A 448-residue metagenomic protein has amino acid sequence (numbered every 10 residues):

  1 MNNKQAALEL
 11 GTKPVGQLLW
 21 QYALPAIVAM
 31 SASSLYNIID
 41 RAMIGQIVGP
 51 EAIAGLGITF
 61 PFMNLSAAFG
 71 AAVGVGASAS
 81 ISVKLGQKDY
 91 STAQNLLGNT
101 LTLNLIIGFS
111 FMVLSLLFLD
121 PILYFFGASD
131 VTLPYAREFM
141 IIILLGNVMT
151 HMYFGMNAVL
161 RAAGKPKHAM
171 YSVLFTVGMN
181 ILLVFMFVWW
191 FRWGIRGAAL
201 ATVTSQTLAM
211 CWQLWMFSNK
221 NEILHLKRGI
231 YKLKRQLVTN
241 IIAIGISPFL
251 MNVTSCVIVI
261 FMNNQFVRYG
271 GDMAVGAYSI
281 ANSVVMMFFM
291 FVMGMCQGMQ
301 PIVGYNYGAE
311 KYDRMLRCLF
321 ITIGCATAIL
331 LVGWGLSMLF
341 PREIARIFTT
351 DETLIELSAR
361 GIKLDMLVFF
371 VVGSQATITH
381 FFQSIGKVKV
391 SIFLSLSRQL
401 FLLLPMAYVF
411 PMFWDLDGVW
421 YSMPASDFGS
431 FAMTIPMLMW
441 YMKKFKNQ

Functional and structural regions predicted by a protein language model:
M1-A23, I81-V148, M179, V188-G245 (+2 more regions): Short alpha-helical transmembrane segments in multi-pass integral membrane proteins
L10-I47, P61-G76, S80, L105-M112 (+5 more regions): N-terminal transmembrane alpha-helices
Q21-D40, I142, T176, S205-A209 (+3 more regions): Transmembrane helical elements of multi-pass membrane transporters/channels
V28, A32, Y36, S66 (+18 more regions): Residue-level hotspots within pore-lining transmembrane alpha-helices of multi-pass secondary transporters
L35-A54, L123-D130, M186-R192, V253-S283 (+4 more regions): Helix-terminus/linker motif at the lipid-water interface of multi-pass membrane proteins
R41, P50-I53, Y90, L119 (+6 more regions): Membrane-helix interface/capping residues of multi-pass secondary transporters
I53-V113, T150-A169, A277-G335, L339-P341 (+1 more regions): Small-residue-rich hydrophobic transmembrane alpha-helices
G74, I142-R161, A169-N180, A198-Q213 (+4 more regions): Short runs within selected transmembrane alpha-helices of multi-pass transporters and secretion channels
